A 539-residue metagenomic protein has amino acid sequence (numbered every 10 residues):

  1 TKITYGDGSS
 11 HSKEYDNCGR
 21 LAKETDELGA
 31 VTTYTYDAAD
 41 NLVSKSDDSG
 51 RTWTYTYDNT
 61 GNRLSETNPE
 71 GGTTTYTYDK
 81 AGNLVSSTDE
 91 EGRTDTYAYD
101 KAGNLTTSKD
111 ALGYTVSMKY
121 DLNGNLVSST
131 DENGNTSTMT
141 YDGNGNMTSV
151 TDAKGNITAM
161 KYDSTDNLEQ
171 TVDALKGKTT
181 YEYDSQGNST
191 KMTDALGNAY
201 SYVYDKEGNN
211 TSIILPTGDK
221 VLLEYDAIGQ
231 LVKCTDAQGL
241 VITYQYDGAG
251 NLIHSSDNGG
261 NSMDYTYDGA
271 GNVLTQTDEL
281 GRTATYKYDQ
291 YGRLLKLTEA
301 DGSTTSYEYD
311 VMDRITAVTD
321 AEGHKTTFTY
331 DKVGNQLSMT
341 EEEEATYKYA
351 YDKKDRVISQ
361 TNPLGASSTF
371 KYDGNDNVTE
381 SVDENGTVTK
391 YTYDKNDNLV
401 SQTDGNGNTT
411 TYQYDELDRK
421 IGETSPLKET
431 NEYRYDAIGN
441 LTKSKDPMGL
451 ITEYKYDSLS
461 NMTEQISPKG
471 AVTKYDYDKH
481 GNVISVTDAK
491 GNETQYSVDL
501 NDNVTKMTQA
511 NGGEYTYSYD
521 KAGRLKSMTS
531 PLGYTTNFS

Functional and structural regions predicted by a protein language model:
T1-Y5, S9-D26, A30-D47, R51-N68 (+23 more regions): Beta-strand elements of repeat-based all-beta scaffolds
